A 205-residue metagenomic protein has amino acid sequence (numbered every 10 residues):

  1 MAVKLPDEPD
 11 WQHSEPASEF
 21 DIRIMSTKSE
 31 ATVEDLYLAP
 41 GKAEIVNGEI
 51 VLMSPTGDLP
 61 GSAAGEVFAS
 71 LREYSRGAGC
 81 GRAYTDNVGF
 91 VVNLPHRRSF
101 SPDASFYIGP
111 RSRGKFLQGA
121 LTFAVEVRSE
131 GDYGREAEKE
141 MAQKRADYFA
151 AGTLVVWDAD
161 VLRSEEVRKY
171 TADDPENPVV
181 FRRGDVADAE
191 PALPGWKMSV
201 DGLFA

Functional and structural regions predicted by a protein language model:
M1-A205: Gly/Pro/Ser/Thr-rich low-complexity, intrinsically disordered segments predominantly at protein N-termini
